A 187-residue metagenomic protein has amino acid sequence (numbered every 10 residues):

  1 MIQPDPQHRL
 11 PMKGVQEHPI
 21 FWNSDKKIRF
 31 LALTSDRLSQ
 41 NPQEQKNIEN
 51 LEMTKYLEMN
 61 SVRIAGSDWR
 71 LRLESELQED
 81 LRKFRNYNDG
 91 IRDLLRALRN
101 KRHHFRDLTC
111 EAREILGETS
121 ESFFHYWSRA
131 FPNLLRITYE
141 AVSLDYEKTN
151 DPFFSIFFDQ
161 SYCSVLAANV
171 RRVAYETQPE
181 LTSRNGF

Functional and structural regions predicted by a protein language model:
M1-P4, N185: Short intrinsically disordered, low-complexity coil segments enriched in acidic
Q3-R29: Terminal C-lobe "cap" of eukaryotic-type protein kinase domains
K26-F187: Regulatory extensions appended to serine/threonine kinase catalytic cores
